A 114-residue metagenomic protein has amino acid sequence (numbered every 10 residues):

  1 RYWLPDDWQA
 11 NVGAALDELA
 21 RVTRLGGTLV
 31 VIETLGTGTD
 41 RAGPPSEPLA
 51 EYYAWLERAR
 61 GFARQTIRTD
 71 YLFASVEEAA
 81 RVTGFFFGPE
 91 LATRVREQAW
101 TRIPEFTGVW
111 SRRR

Functional and structural regions predicted by a protein language model:
R1-N11, L35: A short SAM/SAH-binding and catalytic strip from SAM-dependent methyltransferases
W3-P5, G38-R41, F73: Short acidic/glycine-rich loop or secondary-structure boundary segments that cap or lie
Q9-G26: A short glycine-rich, Lys/Arg-flanked "PGG" loop and its adjoining helix->strand segment in the class I
N11, P44-P48, P104: Soluble or luminal CAZymes and related metallo-dependent hydrolases
L19, Y53-E57, R112: Structural element of the ATP-grasp superfamily
G27-R58: Conserved class I S-adenosyl-L-methionine
R58, A63-R114: Conserved Class I S-adenosyl-L-methionine
